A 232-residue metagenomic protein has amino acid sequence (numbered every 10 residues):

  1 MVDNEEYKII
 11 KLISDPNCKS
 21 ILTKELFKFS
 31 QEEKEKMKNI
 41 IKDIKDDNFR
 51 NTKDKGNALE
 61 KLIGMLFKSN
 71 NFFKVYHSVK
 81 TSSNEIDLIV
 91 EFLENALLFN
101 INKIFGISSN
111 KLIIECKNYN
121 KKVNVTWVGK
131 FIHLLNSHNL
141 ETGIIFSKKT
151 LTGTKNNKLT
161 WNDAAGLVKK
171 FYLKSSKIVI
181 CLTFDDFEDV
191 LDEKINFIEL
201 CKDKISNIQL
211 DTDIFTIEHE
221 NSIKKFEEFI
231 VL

Functional and structural regions predicted by a protein language model:
M1-L232: Mixed-charge (Asp/Glu-Lys/Arg
